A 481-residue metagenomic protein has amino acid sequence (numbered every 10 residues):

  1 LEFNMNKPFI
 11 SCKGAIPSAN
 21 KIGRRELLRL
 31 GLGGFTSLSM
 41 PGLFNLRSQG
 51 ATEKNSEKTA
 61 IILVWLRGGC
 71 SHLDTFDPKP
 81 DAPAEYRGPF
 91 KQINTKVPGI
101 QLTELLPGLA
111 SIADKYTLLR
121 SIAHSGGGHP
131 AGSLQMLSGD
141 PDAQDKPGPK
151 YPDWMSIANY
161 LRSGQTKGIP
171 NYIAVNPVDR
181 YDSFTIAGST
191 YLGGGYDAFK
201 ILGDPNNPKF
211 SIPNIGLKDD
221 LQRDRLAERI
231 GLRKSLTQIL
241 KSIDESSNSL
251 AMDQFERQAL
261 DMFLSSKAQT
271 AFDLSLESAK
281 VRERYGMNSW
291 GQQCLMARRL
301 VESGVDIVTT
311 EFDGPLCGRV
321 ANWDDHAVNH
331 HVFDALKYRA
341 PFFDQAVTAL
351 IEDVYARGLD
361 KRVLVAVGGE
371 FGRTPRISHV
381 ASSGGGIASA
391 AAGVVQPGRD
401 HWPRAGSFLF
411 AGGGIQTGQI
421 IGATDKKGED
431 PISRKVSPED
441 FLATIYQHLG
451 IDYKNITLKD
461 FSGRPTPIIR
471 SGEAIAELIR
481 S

Functional and structural regions predicted by a protein language model:
E2-S481: Ligand-binding pockets and gating/stacking loops
